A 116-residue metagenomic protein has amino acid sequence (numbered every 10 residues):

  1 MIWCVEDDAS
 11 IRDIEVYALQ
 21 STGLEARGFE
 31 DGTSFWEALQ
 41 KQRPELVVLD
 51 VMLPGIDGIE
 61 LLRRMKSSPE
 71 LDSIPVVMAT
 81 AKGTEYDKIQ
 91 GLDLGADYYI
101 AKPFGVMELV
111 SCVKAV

Functional and structural regions predicted by a protein language model:
M1-S10, E15-L19, V47: Conserved acidic segment of CheY-like receiver
E25, V51-M52, V77, K82: The short loop immediately C-terminal to the conserved phospho-acceptor aspartate in CheY-like receiver
G28-L46: Acidic, metal-coordinating helix/loop segments flanking the phosphotransfer/catalytic sites of two-component signaling
R43-E45, E70-P75: His-Asp phosphorelay/catalytic-motif detector in bacterial-type signaling
P54, R63, D72, T84: The feature encodes the CheY-like receiver
K102: A Lys-centered signature of the CheY-like receiver
